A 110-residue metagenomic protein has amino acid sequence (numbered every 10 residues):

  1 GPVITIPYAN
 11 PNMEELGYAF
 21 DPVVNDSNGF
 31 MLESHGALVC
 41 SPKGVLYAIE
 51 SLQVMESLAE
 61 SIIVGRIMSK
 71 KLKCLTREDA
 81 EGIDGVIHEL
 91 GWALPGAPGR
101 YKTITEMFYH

Functional and structural regions predicted by a protein language model:
G1-H110: Glycine-rich flexible loops
